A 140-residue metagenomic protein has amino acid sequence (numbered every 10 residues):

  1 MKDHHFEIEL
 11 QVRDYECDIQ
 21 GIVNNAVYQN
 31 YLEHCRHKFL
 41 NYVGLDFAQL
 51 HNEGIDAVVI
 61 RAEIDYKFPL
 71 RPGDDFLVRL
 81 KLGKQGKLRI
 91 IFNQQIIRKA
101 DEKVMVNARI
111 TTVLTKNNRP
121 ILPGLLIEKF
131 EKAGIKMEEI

Functional and structural regions predicted by a protein language model:
M1-F39: Catalytic strand-loop segment that frames the active site of acyl-thioester-processing enzymes
H4-E7, R71-P72, G83-I140: HotDog/MaoC-like acyl-thioester-processing domains
L10-D14, Y66, L114: Hydrophobic residues in beta-strands and at strand termini
V23, A57-V59, M105, I121: A broad, structural micro-motif
N25, A48, L122: Short, electropositive, low-hydrophobicity segments enriched in small/polar residues
F39-I90, N107: Hydrophobic beta-strand-centered segment that forms part of the acyl-chain substrate-binding groove
